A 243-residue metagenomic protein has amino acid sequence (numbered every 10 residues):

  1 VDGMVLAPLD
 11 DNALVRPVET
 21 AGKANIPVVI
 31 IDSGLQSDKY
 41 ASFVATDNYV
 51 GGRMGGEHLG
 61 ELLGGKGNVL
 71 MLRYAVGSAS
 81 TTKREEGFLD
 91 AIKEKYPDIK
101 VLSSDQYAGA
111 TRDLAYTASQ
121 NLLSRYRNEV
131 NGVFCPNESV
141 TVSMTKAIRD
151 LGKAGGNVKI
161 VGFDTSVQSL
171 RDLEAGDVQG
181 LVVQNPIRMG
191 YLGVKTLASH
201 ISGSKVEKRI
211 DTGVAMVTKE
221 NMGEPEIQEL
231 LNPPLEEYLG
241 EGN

Functional and structural regions predicted by a protein language model:
V1-N243: A residue-level marker of the well-folded mature domains of exported/periplasmic proteins
